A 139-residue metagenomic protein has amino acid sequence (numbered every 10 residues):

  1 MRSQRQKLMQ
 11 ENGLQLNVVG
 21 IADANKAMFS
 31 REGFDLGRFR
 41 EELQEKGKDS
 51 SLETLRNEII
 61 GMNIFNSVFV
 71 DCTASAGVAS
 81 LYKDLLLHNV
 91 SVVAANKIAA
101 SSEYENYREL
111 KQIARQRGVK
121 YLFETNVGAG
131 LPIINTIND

Functional and structural regions predicted by a protein language model:
M1-H88: N-terminal glycine-/serine-/threonine-rich beta1-alpha1-beta2 phosphate-ribose binding loop of Rossmann-like
A22, V93-A95, E124: Generic beta-strand/beta-sheet core signal
R40-E45, S91-N96, A114-Q116: Short, surface-exposed linear patches
T73-H88, K97-I137: Rossmann-fold NAD(P)-binding glycine/threonine-rich loop
